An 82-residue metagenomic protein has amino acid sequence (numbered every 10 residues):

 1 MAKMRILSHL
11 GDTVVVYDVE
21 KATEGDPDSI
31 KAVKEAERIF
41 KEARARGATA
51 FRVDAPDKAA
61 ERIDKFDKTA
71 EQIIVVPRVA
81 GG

Functional and structural regions predicted by a protein language model:
M1-A80: Ubiquitin-like/PB1-type beta-grasp interaction modules and other compact soluble beta-rich domains
